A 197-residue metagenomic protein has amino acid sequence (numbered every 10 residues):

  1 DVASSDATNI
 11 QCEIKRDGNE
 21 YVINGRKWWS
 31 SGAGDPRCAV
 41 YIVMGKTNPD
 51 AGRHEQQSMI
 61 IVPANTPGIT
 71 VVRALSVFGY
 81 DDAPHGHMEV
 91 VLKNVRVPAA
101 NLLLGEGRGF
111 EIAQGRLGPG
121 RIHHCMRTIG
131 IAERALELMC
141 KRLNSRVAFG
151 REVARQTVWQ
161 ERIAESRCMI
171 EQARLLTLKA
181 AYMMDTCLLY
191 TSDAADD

Functional and structural regions predicted by a protein language model:
D1-K15: A gly/ser-rich beta-alpha-beta helix-loop segment of oxidoreductase catalytic cores
D1-S5, G32-P36, P49-A51, F78-G86: Short Gly/Pro-enriched turn/cap motifs at secondary-structure boundaries
N9-E13, E20, V40-M44, M59-I61 (+2 more regions): Conserved hydrophobic/aromatic beta-strand scaffold that supports enzyme active sites
K15, N19-E20, N24-K27: Conserved SET/PR-domain catalytic core that frames the SAM/AdoMet-binding pocket
R26-V72: A short core secondary-structure module
T70-Q172: Glycine-rich beta->alpha junctions and the first turn(s) of the following alpha-helix
S166-D185: Active-site pocket-lining segment
Y190-D197: Conserved small/polar residues in nucleotide/adenosyl-binding loops
